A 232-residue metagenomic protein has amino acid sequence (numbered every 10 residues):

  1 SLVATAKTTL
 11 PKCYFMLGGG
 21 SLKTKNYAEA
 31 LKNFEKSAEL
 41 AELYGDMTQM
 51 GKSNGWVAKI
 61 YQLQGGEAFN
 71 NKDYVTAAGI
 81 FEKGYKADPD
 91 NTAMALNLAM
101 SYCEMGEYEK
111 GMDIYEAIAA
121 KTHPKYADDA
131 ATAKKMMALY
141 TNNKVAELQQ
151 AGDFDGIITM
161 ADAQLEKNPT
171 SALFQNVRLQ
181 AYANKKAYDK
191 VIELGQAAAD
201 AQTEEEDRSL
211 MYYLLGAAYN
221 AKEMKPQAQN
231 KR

Functional and structural regions predicted by a protein language model:
T5-T9, M16, Q49, W56 (+6 more regions): Canonical tetratricopeptide repeat
M16, K23, L63, N70-N71 (+6 more regions): Register position in tetratricopeptide repeats
S37, K83-G84, A117-I118, A163-Q164 (+1 more regions): Canonical positions in the second alpha-helix
E42, P89, H123, P169 (+1 more regions): Short coil turns that delineate tetratricopeptide repeat
D46-M47, S53, I60, M94 (+4 more regions): TPR alpha-solenoid repeat register
